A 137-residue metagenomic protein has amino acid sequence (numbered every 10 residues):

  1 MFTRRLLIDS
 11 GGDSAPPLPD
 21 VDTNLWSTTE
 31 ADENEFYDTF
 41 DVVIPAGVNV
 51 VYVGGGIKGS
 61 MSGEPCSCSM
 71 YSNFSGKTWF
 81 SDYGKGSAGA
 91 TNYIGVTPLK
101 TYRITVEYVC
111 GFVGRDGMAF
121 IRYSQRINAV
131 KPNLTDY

Functional and structural regions predicted by a protein language model:
M1-P19, N128-Y137: Enriched but not universal
D22-N24, S75-Y83: Surface-exposed loop/edge segments in extracytoplasmic proteins
W26-A46, M61-G63, G86-A90: Surface-exposed ligand/attachment interfaces on beta-rich extracellular proteins
I44-V53, L99-T101: Extended extracellular/luminal ectodomain segments enriched in beta-structured repeat modules
N49-M61, V106-Y108: A short beta-strand element within beta-rich, extracytoplasmic domains of secreted/secretory-pathway proteins
G63-K77, A119-I121: Short, surface-exposed beta-strand/strand-loop-strand elements in extracellular ectodomains
G95-C110: Noncatalytic modules at the cell exterior or secretory-pathway interfaces, chiefly beta-strand-rich lectin/adhesion
V113-Y137: C-terminal interaction-tip segments
